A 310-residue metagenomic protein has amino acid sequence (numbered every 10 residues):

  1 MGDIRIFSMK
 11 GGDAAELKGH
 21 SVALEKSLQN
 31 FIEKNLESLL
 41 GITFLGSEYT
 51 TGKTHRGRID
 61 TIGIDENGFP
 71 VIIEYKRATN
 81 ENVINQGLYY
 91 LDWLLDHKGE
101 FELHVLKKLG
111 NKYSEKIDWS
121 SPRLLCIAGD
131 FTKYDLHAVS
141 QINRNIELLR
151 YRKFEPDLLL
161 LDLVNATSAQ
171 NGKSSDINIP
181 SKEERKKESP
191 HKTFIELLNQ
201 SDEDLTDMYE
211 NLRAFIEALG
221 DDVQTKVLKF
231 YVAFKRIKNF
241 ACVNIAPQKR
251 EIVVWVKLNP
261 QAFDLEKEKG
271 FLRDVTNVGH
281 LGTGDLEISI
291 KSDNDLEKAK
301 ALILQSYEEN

Functional and structural regions predicted by a protein language model:
M1-A218, Q224-K249, P260-A262, F271-R273 (+3 more regions): Charged, terminal alpha-helix-loop-beta segments that serve as non-catalytic nucleic-acid engagement and/or assembly
I252-W255: Short glycine-/aliphatic-rich beta-strand segments at the starts of folded cytosolic domains
T276-V278: Short proline/glycine-enriched turn/loop segments at secondary-structure junctions
